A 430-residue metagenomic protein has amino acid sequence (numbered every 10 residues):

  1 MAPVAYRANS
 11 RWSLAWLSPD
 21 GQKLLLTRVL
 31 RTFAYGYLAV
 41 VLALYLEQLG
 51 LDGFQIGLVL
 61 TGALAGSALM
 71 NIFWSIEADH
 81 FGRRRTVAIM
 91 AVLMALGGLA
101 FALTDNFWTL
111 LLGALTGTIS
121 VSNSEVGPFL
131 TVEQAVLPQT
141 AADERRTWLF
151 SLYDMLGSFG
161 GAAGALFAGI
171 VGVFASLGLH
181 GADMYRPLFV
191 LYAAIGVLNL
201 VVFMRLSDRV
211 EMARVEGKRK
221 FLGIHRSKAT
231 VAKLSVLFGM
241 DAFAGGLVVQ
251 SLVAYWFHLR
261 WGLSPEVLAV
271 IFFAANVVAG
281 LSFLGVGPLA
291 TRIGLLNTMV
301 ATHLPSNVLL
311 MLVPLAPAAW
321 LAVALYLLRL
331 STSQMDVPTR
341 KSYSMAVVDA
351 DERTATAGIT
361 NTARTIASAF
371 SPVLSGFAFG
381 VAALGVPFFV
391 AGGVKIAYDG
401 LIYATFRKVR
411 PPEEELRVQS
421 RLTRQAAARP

Functional and structural regions predicted by a protein language model:
A2-S18, D208-A242, L259, R421-L422 (+1 more regions): Juxtamembrane intracellular "pre-TM" segments in multi-pass secondary transporters
L14-A65, T230-F238, A242-F272: Helix-loop boundary and gating motifs at the non-cytosolic
V29, G97, F107-P128, L321-M335: Hydrophobic core of transmembrane alpha-helices in multi-pass small-molecule transporters, especially MFS/SLC-type
A43-L44, Q48, A162-D183, L259-R260 (+1 more regions): Transmembrane alpha-helix termini and helix-breaking/packing motifs in multi-pass membrane transporters
L58-I76, F273-G285: Central cavity-lining transmembrane alpha-helices of secondary-active solute carriers, predominantly the Major
M70-G82, G172, S282-L295, F379: Helix-to-loop junctions at the C-terminal end of transmembrane segments in multipass secondary transporters
R85-A100, N297-L312: Structural signature of the two symmetry-related core transmembrane helices
A168, G172, A193-A213, Y398-F406: C-terminal membrane-cytosol helix-exit motif in multi-pass small-molecule transporters
